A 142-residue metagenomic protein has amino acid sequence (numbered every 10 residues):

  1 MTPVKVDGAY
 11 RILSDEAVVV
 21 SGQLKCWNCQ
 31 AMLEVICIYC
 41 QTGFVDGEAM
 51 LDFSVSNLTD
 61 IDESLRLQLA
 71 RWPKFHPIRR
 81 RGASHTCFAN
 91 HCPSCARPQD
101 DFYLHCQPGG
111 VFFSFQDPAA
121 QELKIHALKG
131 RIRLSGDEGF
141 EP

Functional and structural regions predicted by a protein language model:
T2-S14, L69-R79: Short Cys/His-rich Zn2+-coordinating modules
S21-Q23, A89: Residues immediately within or flanking Cys/His clusters that coordinate Zn2+ in small zinc-binding modules
C26-C29, C92-C95: Short cysteine-rich clusters marking metal-coordination/redox-active sites
V35-I36, P98-F102: Short, non-ligating residues that shape and space the ligands of small metal-coordination modules and catalytic
Q41-D52, H105-P118: Short cysteine/histidine-rich metal-coordination sites, predominantly Zn2+-binding motifs
T42-R81: Mixed-charge, low-complexity intrinsically disordered segments
R80-A83, C87-N90: Beta-strand/loop-rich accessory regions of lumenal/periplasmic or secreted enzymes, predominantly carbohydrate-active
P118-P142: Long C-terminal interaction/binding lobes of large macromolecular proteins
